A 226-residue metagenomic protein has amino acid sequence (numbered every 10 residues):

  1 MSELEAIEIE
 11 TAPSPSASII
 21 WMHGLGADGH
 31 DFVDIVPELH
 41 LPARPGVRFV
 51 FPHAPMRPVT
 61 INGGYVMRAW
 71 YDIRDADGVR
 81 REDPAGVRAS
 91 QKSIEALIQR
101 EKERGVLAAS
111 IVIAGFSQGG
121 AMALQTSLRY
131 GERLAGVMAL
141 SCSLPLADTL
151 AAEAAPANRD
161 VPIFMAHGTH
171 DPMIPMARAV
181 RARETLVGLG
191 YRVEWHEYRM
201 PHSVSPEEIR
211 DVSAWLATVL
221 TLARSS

Functional and structural regions predicted by a protein language model:
S2-V112: Serine-hydrolase catalytic machinery in alpha/beta-hydrolase-like enzymes
F32-P37, A151, P175-T185: Short alpha-helix in the alpha/beta-hydrolase fold that links the catalytic acid
L41-R44, A154-D160: Short, conserved loop/helix-junction motifs that constitute active-site signature segments in enzyme catalytic cores
P52-H53, A114, M138-S141, A166 (+1 more regions): Alpha/beta-hydrolase-fold catalytic nucleophile elbow
K102, L107-N158: Primarily recognizes the serine-hydrolase "nucleophile elbow" in alpha/beta-hydrolase and SGNH/GDSL folds
N158-I163, L189-Y191: Short, proline-enriched alpha-helix->beta-strand connector loops that line the catalytic pocket of alpha/beta-hydrolase
F164-H167, D171: Short beta-strand/loop motif that positions the catalytic acidic residue of the alpha/beta-hydrolase fold
A177-S226: C-terminal catalytic histidine-bearing segment of alpha/beta-hydrolase fold enzymes
